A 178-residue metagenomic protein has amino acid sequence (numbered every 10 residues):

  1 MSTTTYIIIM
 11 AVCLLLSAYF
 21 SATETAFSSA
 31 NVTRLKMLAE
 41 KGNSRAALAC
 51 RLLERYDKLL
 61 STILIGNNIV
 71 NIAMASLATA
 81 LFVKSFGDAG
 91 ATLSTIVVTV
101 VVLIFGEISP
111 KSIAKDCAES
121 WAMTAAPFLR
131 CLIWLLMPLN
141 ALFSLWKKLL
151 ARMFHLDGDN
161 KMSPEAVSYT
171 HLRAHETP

Functional and structural regions predicted by a protein language model:
M1-L172: Membrane-embedded alpha-helical segments of inner-membrane proteins
A174-P178: A short, hydrophobic C-terminal helix/tail in secreted or cell-surface proteins
